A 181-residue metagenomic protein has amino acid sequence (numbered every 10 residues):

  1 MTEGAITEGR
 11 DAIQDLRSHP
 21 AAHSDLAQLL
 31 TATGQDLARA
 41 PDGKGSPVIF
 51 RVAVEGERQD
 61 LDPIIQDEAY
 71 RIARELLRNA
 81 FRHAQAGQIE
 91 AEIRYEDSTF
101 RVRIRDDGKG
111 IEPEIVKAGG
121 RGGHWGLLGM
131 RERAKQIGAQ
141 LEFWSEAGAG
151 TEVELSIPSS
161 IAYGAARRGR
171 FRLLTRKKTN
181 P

Functional and structural regions predicted by a protein language model:
M1-P181: Coiled-coil dimerization/phosphotransfer module
